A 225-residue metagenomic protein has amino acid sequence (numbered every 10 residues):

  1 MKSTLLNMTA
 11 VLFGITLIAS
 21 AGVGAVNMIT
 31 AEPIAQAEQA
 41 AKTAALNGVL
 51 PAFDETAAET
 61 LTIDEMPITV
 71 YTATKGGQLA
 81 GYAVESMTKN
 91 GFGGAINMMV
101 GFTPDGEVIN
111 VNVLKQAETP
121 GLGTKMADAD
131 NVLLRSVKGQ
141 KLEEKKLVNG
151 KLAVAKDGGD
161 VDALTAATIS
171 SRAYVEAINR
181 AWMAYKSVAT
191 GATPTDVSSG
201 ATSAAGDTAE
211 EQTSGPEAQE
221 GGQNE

Functional and structural regions predicted by a protein language model:
K2-E225: Flexible, solvent-exposed loop/hinge segments and secondary-structure transition points
